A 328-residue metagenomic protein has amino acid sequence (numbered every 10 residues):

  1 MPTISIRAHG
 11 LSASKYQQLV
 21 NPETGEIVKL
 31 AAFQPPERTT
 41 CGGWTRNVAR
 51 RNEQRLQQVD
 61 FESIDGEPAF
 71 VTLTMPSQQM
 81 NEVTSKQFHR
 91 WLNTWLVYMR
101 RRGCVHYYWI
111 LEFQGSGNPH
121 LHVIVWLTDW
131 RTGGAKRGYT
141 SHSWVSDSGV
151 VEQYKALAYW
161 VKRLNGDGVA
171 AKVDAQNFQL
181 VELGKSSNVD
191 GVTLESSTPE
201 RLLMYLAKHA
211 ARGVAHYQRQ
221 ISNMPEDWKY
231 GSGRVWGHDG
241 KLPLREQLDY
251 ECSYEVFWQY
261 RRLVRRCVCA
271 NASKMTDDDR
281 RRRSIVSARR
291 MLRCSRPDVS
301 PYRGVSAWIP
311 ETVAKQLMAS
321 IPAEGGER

Functional and structural regions predicted by a protein language model:
M1-P119, T128-R328: Right-hand nucleic-acid polymerase module
V125: Short active-site segment of divalent metal-dependent hydrolases/proteases that encodes the spacing between
